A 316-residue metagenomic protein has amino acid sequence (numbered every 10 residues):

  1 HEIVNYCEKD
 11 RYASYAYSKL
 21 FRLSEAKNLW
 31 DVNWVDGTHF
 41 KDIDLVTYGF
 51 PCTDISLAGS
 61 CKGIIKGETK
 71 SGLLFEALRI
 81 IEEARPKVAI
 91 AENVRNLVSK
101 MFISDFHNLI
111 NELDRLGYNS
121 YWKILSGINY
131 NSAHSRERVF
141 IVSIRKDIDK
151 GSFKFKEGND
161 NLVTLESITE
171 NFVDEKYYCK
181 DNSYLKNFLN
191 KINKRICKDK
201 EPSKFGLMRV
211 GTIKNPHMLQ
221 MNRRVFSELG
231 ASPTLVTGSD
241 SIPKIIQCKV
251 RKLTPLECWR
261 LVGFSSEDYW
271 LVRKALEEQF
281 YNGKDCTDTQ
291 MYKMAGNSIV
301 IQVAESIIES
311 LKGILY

Functional and structural regions predicted by a protein language model:
H1-N33: SAM cofactor-binding core of SAM-dependent methyltransferases, primarily the Rossmann-like beta-alpha-beta module
Y15-R22, H107-D114, K312: Class I S-adenosyl-L-methionine
A16, L73-E76, V303: Well-ordered alpha-helical segments embedded in enzymatic catalytic cores
V35-L45, T53-S239, K249-R251: Class I S-adenosyl-L-methionine
S241-I245: Short loop/beta submotifs within extracellular cysteine-rich repeat domains
C248-K284: FAD-binding beta-loop-beta segment adjacent to the flavin cofactor pocket
D288: Catalytic phosphate/metal-binding cores of nucleic-acid and nucleotide-processing enzymes, i.e., regions that mediate
K293-L311: Cytochrome P450 heme-iron axial ligand motif
